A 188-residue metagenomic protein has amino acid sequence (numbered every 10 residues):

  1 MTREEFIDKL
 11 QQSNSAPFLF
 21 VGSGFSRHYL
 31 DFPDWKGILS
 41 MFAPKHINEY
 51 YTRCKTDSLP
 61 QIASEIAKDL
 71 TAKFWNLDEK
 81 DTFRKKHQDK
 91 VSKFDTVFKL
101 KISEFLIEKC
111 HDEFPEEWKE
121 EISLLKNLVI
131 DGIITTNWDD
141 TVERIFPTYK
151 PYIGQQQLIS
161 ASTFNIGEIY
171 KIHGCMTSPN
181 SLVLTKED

Functional and structural regions predicted by a protein language model:
M1-D188: Conserved catalytic-core helix/loop/strand module for nucleotide-ribose chemistry
